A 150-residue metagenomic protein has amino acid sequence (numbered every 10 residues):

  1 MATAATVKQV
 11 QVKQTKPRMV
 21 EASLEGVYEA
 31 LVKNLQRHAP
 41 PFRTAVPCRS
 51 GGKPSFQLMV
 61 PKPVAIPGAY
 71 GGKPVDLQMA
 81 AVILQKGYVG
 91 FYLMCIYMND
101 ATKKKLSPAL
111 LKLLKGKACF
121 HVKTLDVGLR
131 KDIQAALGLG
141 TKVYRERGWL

Functional and structural regions predicted by a protein language model:
M1-L150: Charge-dense, helix-prone N-terminal extensions
